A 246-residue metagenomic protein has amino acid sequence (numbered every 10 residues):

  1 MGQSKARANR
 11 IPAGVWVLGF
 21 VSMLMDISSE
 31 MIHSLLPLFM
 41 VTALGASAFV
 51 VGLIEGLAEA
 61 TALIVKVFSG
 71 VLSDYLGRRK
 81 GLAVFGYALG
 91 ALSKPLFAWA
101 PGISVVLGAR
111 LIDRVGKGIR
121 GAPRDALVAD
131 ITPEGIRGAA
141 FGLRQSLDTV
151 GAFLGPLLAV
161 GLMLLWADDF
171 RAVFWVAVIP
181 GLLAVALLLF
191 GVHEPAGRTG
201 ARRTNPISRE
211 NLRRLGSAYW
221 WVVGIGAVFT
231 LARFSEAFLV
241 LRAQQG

Functional and structural regions predicted by a protein language model:
G2-P12, E194-G226: Juxtamembrane intracellular "pre-TM" segments in multi-pass secondary transporters
R7-A62, Y219-G246: Helix-loop boundary and gating motifs at the non-cytosolic
L38-A43, L154-F174: Transmembrane alpha-helix termini and helix-breaking/packing motifs in multi-pass membrane transporters
V65-G77, M163: Helix-to-loop junctions at the C-terminal end of transmembrane segments in multipass secondary transporters
G81-P95, V178: Structural signature of the two symmetry-related core transmembrane helices
L96-R110: Helix-loop junctions at membrane interfaces in 12-TM secondary transporters
A109-V150: Cytoplasmic helix-loop-helix junction between adjacent transmembrane helices in 12-TM secondary transporters
V178-G200: C-terminal membrane-cytosol helix-exit motif in multi-pass small-molecule transporters
